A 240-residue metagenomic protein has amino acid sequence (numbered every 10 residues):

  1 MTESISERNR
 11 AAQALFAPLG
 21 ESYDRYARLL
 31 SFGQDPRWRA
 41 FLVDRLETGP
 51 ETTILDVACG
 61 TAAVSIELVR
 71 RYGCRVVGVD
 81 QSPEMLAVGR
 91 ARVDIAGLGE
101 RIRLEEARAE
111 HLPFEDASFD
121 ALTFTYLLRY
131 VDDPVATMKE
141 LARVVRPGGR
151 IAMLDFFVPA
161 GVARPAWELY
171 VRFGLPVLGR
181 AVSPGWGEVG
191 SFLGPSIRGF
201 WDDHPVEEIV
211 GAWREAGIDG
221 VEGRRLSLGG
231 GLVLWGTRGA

Functional and structural regions predicted by a protein language model:
M1-S22, V182, W186: N-terminal, positively charged/glycine-rich alpha-helical extensions of SAM-dependent methyltransferases
R10-A11, V158-A212, E222: C-terminal alpha-helical "lid/dimerization" subdomain adjacent to the S-adenosyl-L-methionine
F32-P50: Conserved alpha-helix/loop element of class I SAM-dependent methyltransferases that forms part of the SAM/SAH-binding
T53-H111: Class I SAM-dependent methyltransferase SAM/SAH-binding core
E110-A121: A short acidic, Gly/Pro-enriched loop at the edge of an enzyme's catalytic core that lines a small-molecule cofactor
D120-P134: A short SAM/SAH-binding and catalytic strip from SAM-dependent methyltransferases
V135-R150: A short glycine-rich, Lys/Arg-flanked "PGG" loop and its adjoining helix->strand segment in the class I
A216-A240: Core SAM-dependent methyltransferase catalytic element
